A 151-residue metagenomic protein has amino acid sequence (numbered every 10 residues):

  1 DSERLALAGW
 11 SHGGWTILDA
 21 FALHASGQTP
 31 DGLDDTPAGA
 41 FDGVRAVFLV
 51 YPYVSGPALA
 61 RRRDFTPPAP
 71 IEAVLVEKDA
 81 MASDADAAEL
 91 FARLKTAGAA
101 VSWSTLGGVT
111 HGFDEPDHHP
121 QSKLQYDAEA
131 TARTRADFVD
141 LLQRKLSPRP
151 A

Functional and structural regions predicted by a protein language model:
D1-P67: Primarily recognizes the serine-hydrolase "nucleophile elbow" in alpha/beta-hydrolase and SGNH/GDSL folds
A6, E72, S102-S104: A structural signal for isolated positions on well-ordered beta-strands in alpha/beta enzyme cores
F21-A25, K95-T96, Q143-S147: Sec-exported extracytoplasmic/periplasmic mature domains
G39-D42, K95-A99: Short helix-capping segments at alpha-helix termini
P67, A73-L75: Short beta-strand/loop motif that positions the catalytic acidic residue of the alpha/beta-hydrolase fold
E77-A80, G108-T110: Acidic beta-to-alpha connecting loop that harbors the catalytic carboxylate
A80-E89: Conserved alpha/beta-hydrolase "acid-adjacent" motif
A100-A151: C-terminal catalytic histidine-bearing segment of alpha/beta-hydrolase fold enzymes
